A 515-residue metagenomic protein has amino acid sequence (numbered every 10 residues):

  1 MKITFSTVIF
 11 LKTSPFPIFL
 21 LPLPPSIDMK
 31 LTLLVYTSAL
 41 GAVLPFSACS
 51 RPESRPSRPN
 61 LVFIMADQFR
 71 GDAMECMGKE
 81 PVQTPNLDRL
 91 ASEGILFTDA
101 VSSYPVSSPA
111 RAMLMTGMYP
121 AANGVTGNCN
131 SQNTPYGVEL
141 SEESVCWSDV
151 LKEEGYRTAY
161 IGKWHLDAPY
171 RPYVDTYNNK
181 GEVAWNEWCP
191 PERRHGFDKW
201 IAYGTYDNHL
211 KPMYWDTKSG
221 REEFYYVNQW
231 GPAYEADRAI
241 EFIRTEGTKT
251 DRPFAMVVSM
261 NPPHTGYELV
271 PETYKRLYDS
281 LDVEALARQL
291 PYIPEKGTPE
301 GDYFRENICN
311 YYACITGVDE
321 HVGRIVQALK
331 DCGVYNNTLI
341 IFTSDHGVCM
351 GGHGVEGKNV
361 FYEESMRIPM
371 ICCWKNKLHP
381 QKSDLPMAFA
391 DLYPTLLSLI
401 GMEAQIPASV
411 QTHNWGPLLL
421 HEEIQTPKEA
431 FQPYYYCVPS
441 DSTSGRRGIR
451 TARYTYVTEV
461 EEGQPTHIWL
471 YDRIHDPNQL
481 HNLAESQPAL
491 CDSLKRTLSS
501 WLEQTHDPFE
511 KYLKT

Functional and structural regions predicted by a protein language model:
F10-L11, P24-Y36: Bacterial N-terminal signal peptides that target proteins for export
K30, L34-A42, A48-E459, Q464-W469 (+2 more regions): Formylglycine-dependent sulfatase
R473: NUDIX/MutT-family hydrolases
